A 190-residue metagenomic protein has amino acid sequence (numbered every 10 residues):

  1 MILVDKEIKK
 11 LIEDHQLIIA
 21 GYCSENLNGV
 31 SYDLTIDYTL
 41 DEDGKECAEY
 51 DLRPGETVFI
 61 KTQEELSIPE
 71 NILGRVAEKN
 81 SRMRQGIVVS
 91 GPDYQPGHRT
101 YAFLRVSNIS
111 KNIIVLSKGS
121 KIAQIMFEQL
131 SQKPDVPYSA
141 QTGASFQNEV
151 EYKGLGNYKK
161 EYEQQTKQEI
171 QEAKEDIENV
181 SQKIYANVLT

Functional and structural regions predicted by a protein language model:
M1-L189: DUTPase catalytic domain/fold
